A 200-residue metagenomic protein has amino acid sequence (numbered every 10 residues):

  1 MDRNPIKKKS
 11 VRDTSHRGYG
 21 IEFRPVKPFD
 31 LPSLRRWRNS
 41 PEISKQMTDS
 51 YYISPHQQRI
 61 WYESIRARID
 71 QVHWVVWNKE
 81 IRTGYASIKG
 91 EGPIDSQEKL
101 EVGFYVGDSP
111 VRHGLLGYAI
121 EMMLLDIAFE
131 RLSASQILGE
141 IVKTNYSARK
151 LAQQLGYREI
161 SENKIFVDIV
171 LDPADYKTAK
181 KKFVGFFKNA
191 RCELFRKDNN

Functional and structural regions predicted by a protein language model:
M1-L31, S40, H73, K79-N200: Acyl-donor (CoA/ACP) binding surface of acyl/acetyltransferases
E22, W61-Y62: Short secondary-structure capping/turn segments at boundaries of alpha-helices and beta-strands
S33, Q57, D70-H73: Acidic, low-complexity intrinsically disordered regions
L34-R35, I43, Q58, V102: Hydrophobic pocket/interface hotspot
E42-I60: Conserved GNAT-fold acetyl-CoA-binding loop/helix
Q46, H73-W74: Short N-terminal amphipathic alpha-helices
S64-I69: Short loop/turn motifs at secondary-structure junctions and domain boundaries
